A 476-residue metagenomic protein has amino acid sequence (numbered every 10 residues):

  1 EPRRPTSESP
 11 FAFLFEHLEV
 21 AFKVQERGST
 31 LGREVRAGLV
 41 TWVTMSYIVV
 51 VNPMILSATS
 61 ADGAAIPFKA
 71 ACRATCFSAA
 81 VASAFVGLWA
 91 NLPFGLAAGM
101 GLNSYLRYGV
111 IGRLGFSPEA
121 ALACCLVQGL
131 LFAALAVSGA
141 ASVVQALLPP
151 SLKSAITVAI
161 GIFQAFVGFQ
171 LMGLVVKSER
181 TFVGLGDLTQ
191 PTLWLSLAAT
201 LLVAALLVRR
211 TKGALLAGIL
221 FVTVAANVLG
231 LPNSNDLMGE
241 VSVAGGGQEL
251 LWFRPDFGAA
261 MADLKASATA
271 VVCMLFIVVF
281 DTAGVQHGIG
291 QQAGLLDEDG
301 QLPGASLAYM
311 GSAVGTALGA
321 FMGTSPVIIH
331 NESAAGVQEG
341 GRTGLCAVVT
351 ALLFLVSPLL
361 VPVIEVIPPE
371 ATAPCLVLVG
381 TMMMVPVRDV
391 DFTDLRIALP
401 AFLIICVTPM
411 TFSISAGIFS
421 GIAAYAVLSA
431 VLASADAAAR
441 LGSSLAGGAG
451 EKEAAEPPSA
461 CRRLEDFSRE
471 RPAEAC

Functional and structural regions predicted by a protein language model:
E1-A12, G450-C476: Intrinsically disordered, low-complexity cytosolic terminal tails
T6-A70, G184-L185, L216-S306: Helix-loop-helix hairpins and the membrane-proximal interhelical loops of multi-pass alpha-helical transport proteins
L14-N52, S78-A79, S83, A98-I160 (+1 more regions): Helix-loop-helix junctions within the multi-pass membrane cores of secondary transporters/permeases
S57, A61, N91, G95 (+7 more regions): Transmembrane helix-loop junctions in multipass membrane proteins, especially transporters and channels
D62-A71, A90-F94, F182-T192, Q301 (+3 more regions): Short, amphipathic, aromatic/basic-enriched membrane-interface segments that mark the entry/exit of transmembrane
I66-G87: Active-site-flanking structural segment that lines cofactor/substrate pockets
A82-F94, A204-R210, C273-D281, A313-M322 (+3 more regions): Transmembrane alpha-helix interface/packing and boundary motifs in multi-pass membrane proteins, characterized by
L114-V228, V348-C461: Membrane-embedded alpha-helical modules
